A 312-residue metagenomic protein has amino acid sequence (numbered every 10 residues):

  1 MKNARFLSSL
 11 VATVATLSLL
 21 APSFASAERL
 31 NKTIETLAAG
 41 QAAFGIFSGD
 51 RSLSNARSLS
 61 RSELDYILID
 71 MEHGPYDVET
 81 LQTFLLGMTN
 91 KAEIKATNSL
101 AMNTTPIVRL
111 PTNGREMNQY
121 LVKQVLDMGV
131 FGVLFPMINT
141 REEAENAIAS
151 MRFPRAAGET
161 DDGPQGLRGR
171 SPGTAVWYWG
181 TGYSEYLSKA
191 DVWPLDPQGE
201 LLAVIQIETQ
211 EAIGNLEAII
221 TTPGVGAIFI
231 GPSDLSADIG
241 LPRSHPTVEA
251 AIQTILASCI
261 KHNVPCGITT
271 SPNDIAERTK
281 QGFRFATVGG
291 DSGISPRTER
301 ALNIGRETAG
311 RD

Functional and structural regions predicted by a protein language model:
M1-A12: Bacterial N-terminal signal peptides that target proteins for export
L10-P22: Bacterial N-terminal signal peptides
V14, F24-D312: Expand to "…catalyze enediolate/carbanion chemistry for C-C bond making/breaking, isomerization, decarboxylation
